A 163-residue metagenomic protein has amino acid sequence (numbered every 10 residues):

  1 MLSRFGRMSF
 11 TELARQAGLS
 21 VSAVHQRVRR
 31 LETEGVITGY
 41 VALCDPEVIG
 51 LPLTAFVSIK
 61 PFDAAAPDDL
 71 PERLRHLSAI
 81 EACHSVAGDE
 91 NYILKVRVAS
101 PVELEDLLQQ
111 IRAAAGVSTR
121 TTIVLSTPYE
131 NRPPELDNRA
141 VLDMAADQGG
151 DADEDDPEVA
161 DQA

Functional and structural regions predicted by a protein language model:
M1-A163: A compositional/biophysical signature of low hydrophobicity enriched in polar/charged and small residues
